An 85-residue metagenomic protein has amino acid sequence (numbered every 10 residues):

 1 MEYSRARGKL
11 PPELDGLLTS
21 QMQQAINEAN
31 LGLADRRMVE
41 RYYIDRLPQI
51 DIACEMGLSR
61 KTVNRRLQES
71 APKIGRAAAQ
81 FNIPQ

Functional and structural regions predicted by a protein language model:
E2-L10, A71-Q85: C-terminal edge and immediately downstream basic/flexible tail or linker adjoining helix-turn-helix-like DNA-binding
L14-E28: Short, Lys/Arg-enriched N-terminal segment that forms or immediately precedes the first helix of a structured domain
I26-N27, Y43, C54: Residues marking the start of alpha-helices
E28-R36: Short helix-coil-helix linker/hinge
M38, I52-A53, V63: Hydrophobic positions on the alpha-helical face of helix-turn-helix-like DNA-binding modules
E40-L47: Short helix-capping/turn signature of helix-turn-helix
M56-Q80: DNA-recognition helix of helix-turn-helix
